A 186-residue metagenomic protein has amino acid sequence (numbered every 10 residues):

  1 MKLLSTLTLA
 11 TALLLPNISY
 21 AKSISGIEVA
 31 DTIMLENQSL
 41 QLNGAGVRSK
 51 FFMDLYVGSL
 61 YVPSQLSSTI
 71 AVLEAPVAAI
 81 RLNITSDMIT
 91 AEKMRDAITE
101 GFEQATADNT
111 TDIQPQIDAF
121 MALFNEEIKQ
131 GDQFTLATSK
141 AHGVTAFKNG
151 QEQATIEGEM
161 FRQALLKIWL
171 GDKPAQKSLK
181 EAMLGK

Functional and structural regions predicted by a protein language model:
M1-L7: Bacterial N-terminal signal peptides that target proteins for export
P16-I18: N-terminal signal peptide c-region/cleavage motif recognized by signal peptidases
Y20-K186: Terminal leader/tail segments of proteins
